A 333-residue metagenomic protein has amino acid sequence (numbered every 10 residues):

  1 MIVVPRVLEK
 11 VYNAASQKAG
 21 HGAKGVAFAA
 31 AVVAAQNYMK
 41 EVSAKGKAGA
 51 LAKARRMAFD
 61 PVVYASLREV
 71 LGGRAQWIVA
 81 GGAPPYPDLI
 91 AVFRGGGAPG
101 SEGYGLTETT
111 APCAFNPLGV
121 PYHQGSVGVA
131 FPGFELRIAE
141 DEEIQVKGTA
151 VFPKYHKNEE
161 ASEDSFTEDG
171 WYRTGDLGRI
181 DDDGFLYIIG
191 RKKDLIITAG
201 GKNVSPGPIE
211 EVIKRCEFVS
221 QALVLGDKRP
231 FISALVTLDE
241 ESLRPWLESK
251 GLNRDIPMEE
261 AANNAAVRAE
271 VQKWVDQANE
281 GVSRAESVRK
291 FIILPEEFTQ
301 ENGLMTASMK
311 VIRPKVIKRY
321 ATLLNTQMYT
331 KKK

Functional and structural regions predicted by a protein language model:
I2-D141, Q145, T149, P230-F231 (+3 more regions): Conserved adenylate-forming
E9, P121, E142-I144, P153 (+6 more regions): Glycine-centered loop/turn positions within well-structured domains that cap or flank conserved ligand/cofactor-binding
G105-T109, T174, T198-A199, T306: Ser/Thr-glycine-rich phosphate-binding loops at phosphate-binding pockets of nucleotides, nucleotide cofactors
A130-G133, R137-T198, R215: Conserved ATP-binding/catalytic segment of the ANL
V151, F185-K214, L243-N264, R284-V288 (+2 more regions): Adenylate-forming
L177, D182, C216-S242: C-terminal boundary motif of the adenylate-forming
I196, Q221-V224, Q272-K333: Conserved C-terminal "lid"/linker of ANL adenylate-forming enzymes
